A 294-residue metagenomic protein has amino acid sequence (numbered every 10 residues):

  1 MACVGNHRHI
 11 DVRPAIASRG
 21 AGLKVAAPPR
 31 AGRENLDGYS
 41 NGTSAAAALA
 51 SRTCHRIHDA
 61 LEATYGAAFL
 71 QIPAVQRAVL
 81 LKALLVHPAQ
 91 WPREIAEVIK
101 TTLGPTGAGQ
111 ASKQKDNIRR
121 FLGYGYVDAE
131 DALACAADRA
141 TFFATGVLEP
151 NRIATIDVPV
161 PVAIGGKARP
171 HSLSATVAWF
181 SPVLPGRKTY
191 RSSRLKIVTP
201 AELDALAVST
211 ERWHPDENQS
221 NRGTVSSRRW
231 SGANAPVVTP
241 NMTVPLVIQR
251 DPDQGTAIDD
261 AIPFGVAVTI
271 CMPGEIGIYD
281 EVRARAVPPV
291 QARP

Functional and structural regions predicted by a protein language model:
M1-H9, I16-S18, P88-A89, R169-F180: Catalytic-core segments of hydrolase enzymes
M1-S51: Extracellular S/T/G-rich loop segment that most often corresponds to the catalytic His/Ser-adjacent loop
G38-S40, A207-I258: Noncatalytic accessory or regulatory domains flanking protease catalytic cores in secreted, cell-surface, and selected
T43-A46, A50, A74-A78, L85 (+1 more regions): Active-site-proximal structural scaffolding
L49-A60: Alpha-helical metal-binding/catalytic segments enriched in His/Glu/Asp
L61-E97: An often Trp-containing, charged/polar helix-loop segment at the C-terminal end of enzyme catalytic cores
T102-V198: Secreted peptidase-domain scaffold signal
R191-D204, A235-P294: C-terminal edge strands of extracellular/lumenal beta-sandwich accessory domains
